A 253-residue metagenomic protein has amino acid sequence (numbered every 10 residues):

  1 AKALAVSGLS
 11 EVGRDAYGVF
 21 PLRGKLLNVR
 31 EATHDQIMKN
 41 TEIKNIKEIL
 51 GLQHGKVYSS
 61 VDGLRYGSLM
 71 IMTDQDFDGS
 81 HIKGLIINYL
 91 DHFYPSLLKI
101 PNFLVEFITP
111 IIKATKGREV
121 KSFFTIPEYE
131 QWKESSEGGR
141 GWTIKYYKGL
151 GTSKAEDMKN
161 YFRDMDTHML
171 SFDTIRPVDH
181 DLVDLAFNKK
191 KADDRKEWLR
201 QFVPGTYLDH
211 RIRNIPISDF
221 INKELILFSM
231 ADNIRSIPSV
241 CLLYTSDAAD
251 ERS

Functional and structural regions predicted by a protein language model:
A1-S246, S253: Conserved phosphate-chemistry cores used by DNA topoisomerases
